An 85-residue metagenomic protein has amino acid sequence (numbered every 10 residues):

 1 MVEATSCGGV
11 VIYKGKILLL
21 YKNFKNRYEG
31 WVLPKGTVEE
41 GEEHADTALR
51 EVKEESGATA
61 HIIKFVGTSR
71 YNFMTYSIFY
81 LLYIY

Functional and structural regions predicted by a protein language model:
M1-L33, A60: N-terminal strand-loop-strand
M1-V2, K14-G15, A45-T47, K64-G67 (+1 more regions): Short amphipathic alpha-helical surface micro-motifs
A4, H61, T68-Y85: Active-site-adjacent beta-strand/loop module that shapes the phosphate/pyrophosphate-binding cleft
I12-I17, K25-R27, E39-E40, T68-Y71 (+1 more regions): Short, charged/polar surface micro-motifs in flexible loops or helix N-caps
G15, G57, T75-Y76: Detector for glycine-centered tight turns/loop "hinges" at secondary-structure junctions
L33-V66: The catalytic Nudix box helix
